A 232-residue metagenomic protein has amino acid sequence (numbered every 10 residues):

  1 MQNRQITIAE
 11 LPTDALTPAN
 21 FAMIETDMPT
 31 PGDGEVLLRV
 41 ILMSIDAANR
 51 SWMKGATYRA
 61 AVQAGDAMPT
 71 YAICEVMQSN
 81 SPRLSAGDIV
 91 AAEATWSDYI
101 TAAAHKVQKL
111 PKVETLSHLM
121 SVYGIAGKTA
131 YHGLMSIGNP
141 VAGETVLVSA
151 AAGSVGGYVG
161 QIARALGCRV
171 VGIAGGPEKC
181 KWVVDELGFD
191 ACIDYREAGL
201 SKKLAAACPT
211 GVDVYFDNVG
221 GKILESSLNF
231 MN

Functional and structural regions predicted by a protein language model:
Q2, A142-E144, V212: Phosphate-coordination loops involved in phosphoryl transfer and adenosine-cofactor binding
Q5, V40, A130, A163 (+3 more regions): Terminal peptide-recognition signature
L16-D27, A56: Short glycine/threonine/proline-enriched tight-turn/helix- or strand-capping micro-motif at secondary-structure
D27-I45, M53-W96: Glycine-rich beta-strand-centered segment in the early N-terminal region that forms part of a ligand/cofactor-binding
L38, S85, G160-Q161, K181 (+2 more regions): Alpha-helical segments flanking ligand/cofactor-binding loops in enzyme cores
M68-E75, A86-A150: NAD(P)H dinucleotide-binding glycine-rich loop of Rossmann-like/cofactor-binding domains, especially the beta1-alpha1
G124-A198: Mid-domain Rossmann-like dinucleotide-binding core that forms the NAD(H)/NADP(H) cofactor-binding site
K181, E186-L187, A191-N232: Glycine-rich cofactor phosphate-binding loops and adjacent beta1-alpha1 units of small-molecule cofactor enzyme domains
